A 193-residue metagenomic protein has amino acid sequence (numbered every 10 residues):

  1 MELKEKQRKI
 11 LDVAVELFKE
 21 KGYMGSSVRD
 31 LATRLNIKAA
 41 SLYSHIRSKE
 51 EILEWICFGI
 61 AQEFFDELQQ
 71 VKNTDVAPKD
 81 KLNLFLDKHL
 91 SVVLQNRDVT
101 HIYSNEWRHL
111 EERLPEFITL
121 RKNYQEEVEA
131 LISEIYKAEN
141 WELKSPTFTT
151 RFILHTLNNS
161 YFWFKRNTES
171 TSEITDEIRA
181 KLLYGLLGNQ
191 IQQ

Functional and structural regions predicted by a protein language model:
E5-K6: N-terminal positioning helix adjacent to the helix-turn-helix/winged-helix DNA-binding module
K9, L17-E51, W55: Helix-turn-helix
I10-F18, H89, L182: Short hydrophobic clusters on alpha-helical segments that form packing/core surfaces in small helical domains
L11, L53, C57, A61 (+4 more regions): Amphipathic, non-transmembrane alpha-helical scaffold segments
W55, Q69-Q95, T150-I153: Hydrophobic alpha-helical connector segments
Q62-F65, Q69, R113-K137, T147-R151: Amphipathic alpha-helical packing segments from all-alpha helical-bundle domains
S91-E127: Short secondary-structure transition hinges
H101-N105, L114, K137-L182, N189-Q193: Hydrophobic/aromatic-rich alpha-helical bundle segments in the mid-to-C-terminal region
